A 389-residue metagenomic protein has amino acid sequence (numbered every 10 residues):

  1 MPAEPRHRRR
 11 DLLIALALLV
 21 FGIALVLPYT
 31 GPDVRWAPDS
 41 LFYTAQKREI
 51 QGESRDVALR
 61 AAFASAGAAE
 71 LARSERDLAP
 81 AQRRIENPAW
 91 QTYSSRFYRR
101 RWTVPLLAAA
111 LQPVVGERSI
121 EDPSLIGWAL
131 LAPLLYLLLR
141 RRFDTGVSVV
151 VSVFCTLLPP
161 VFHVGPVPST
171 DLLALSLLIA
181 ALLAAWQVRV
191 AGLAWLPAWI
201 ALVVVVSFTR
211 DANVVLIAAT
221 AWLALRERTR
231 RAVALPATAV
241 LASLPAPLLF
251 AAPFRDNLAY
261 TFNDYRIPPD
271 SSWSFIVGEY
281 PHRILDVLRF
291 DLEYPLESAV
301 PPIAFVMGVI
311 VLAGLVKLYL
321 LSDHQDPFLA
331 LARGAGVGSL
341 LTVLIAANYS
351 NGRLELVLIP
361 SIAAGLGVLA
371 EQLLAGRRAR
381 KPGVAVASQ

Functional and structural regions predicted by a protein language model:
Q51-R100: Interfacial juxtamembrane loops and adjacent helix segments that form the catalytic/substrate-binding surfaces
W90-L106, V114-L130, P301-A304: Loop-to-helix entry region of an early transmembrane alpha helix in multi-pass inner-membrane enzymes
A110, D122-F143, A180: Transmembrane-helix motifs of polytopic, lipid-linked glycan transferases
A132, E293-D326, V337-L340: Hydrophobic, aromatic-rich transmembrane alpha-helices and their immediate juxtamembrane boundary segments
L134-L137, L173-V190, A198-L202, S361-G365: Specific aromatic-rich, kink-prone transmembrane helix
L135-L157, S176, L329: Transmembrane-helix signature of polytopic, membrane-embedded enzymes that assemble or transfer cell-envelope glycans
H163-A174, N351: Short acidic/glycine- and proline-prone juxtamembrane loop motifs at membrane-interface regions of multi-pass membrane
W195-R210, I217-L225, A239-S243: Membrane-interface alpha helices of multi-pass inner-membrane proteins
